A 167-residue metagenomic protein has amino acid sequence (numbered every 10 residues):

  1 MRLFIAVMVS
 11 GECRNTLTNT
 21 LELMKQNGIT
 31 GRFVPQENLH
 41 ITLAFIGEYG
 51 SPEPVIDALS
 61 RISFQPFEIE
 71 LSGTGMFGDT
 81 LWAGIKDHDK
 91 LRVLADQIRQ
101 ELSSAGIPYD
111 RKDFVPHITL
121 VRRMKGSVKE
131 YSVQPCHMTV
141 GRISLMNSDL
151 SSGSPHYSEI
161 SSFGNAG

Functional and structural regions predicted by a protein language model:
M1-G167: Histidine-dependent nucleotide/RNA phosphoesterase domain, centered on the 2H-phosphoesterase fold with its duplicated
